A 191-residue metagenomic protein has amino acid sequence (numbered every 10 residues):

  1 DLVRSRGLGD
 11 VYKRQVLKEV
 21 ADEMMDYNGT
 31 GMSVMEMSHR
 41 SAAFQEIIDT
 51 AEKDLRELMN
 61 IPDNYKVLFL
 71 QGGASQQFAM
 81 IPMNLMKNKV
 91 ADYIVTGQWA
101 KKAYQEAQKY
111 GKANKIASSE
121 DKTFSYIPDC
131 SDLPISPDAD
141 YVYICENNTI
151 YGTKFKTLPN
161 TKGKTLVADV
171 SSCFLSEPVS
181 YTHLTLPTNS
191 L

Functional and structural regions predicted by a protein language model:
D1-L8, Y12, H183-L191: Single conserved hydrophobic/aromatic residue that forms the stacking wall/gate of nucleotide- or nucleobase-binding
S5, V67-Q71, Y93, K115-A117 (+2 more regions): General beta-strand structural signal in soluble alpha/beta enzymes
S5-E36: N-terminal "arm"/small-domain region of PLP-dependent enzymes with the aminotransferase-like
G29-Q77, Q98, E106: Conserved N-terminal alpha-helix of the aminotransferase class I/II PLP-enzyme fold
A79-M86: Glycine-rich loop at the start of a catalytic domain that most often binds anionic cofactors/ligands
N84, K102-Y110: Active-site-proximal loop->helix
M86-K101: Conserved PLP-anchoring active-site segment centered on the Schiff-base-forming lysine
A107, S119-F174: Active-site phosphate-binding strand-loop segment of PLP-dependent enzymes
